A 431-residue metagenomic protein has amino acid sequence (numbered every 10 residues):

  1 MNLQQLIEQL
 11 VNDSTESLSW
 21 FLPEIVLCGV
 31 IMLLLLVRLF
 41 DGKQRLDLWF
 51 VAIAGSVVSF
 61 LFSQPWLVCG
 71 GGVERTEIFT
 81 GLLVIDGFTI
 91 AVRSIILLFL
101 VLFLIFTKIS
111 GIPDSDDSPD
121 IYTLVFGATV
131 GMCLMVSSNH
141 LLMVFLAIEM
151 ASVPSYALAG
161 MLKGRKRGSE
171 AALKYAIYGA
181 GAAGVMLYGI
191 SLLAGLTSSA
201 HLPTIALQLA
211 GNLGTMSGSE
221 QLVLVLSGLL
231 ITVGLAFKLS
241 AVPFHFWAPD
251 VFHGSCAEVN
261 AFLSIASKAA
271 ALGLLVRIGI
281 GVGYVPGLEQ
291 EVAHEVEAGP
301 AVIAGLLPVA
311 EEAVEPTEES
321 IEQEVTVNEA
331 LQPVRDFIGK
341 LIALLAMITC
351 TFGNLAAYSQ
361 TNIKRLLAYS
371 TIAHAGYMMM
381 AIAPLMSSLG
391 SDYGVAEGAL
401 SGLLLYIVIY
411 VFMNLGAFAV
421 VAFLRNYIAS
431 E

Functional and structural regions predicted by a protein language model:
M1-E431: Alpha-helical transmembrane segments of multi-pass membrane proteins predominantly involved in bioenergetics
